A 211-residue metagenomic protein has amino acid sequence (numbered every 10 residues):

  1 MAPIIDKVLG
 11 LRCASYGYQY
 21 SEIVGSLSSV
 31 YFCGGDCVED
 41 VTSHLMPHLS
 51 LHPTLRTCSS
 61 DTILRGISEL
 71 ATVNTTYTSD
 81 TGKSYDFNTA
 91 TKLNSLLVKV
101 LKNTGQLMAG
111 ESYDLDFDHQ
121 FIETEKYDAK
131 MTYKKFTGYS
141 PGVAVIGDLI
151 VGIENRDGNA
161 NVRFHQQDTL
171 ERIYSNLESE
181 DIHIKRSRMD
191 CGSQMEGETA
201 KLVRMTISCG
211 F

Functional and structural regions predicted by a protein language model:
M1-F136, G142-N161, Q166-E180, L202-M205: Dynamic "connector" segments at or just before major functional cores
H183: Conserved, function-critical positions that sit in or immediately flank catalytic and ligand-binding motifs
S187-E196: Acidic, metal-coordinating catalytic cores used for nucleic-acid/nucleotide bond scission and strand-transfer chemistry
G197-K201: A short acidic, amphipathic alpha-helical/loop segment
S208-F211: Short hydrophobic alpha-helical runs that function as membrane-insertion/retention elements
